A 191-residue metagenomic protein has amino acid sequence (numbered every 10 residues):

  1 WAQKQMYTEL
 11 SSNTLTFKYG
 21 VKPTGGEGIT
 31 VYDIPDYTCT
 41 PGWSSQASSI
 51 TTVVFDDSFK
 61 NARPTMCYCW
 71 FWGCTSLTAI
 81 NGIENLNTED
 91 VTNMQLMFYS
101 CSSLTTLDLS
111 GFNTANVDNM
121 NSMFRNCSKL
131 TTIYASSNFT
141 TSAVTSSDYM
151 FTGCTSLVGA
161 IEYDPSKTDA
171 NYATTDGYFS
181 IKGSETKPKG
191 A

Functional and structural regions predicted by a protein language model:
W1-A191: Negatively charged
